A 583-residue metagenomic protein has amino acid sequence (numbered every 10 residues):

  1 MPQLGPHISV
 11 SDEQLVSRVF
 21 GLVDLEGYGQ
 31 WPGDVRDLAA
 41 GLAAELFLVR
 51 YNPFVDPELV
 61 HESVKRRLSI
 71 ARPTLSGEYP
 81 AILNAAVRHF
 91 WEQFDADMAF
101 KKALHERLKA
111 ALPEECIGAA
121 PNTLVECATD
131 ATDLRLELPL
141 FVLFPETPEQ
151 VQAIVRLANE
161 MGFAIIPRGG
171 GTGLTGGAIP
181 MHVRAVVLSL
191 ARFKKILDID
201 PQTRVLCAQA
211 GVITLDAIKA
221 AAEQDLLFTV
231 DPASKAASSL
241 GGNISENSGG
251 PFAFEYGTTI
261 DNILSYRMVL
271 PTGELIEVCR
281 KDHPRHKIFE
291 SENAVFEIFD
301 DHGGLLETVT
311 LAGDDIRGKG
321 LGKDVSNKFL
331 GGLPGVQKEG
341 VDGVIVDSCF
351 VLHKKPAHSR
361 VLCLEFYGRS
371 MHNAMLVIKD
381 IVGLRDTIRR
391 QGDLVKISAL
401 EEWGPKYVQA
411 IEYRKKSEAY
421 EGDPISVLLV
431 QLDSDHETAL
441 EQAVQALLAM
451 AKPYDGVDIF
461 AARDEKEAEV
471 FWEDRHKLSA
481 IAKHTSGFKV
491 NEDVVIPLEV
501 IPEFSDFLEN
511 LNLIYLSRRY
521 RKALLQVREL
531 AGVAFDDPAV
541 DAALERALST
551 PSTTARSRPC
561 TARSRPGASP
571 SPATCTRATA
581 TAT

Functional and structural regions predicted by a protein language model:
M1-R156, G173-R204, A233, V351 (+7 more regions): N-terminal flexible segment immediately upstream of the FAD-binding catalytic core in FAD-dependent oxidoreductases
R107, A111, I154-M161, Q202 (+13 more regions): Generic, well-ordered alpha-helical scaffold segments in large soluble proteins
E114-P121, F228-P232, D315-K323, M375-E412 (+4 more regions): Flexible, glycine/charged-enriched surface loops at secondary-structure junctions
I117-P121, L143-P145, I165-G169, G176 (+12 more regions): General beta-strand structural signal in soluble alpha/beta enzymes
K195-Q202, A208-G383, T387: FAD-binding subdomain of flavoenzyme oxidoreductases
S265, V361-D380, D386, V395 (+4 more regions): Glycine-rich, acidic/polar active-site loops that bind/position phosphate-bearing ligands
P271-I298, F488, I496-T561, P566-S569: Internal, charge-rich low-complexity segments
L306-G331, G335, D541-T583: Intrinsically disordered, low-complexity acidic Ser/Thr-rich regulatory segments
